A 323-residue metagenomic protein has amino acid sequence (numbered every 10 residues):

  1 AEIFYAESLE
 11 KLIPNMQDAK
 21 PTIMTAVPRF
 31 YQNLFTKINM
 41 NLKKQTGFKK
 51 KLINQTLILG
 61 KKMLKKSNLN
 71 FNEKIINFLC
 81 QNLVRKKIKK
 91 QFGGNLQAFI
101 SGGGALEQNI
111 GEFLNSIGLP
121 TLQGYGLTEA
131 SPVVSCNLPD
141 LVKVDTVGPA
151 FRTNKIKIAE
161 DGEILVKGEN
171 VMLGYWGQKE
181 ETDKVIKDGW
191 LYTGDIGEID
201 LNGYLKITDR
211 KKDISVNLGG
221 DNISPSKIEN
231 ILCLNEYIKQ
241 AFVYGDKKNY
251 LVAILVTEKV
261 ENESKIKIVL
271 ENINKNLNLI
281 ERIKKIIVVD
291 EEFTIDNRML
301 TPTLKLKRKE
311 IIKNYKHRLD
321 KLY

Functional and structural regions predicted by a protein language model:
A1-N82, N95: Conserved AMP-binding/adenylation subdomain of ANL enzymes
S8-L12, A105-L106, T128-A130, D221: Short acidic loop-to-helix transition motifs that present clustered carboxylates
E10, R29, G104-A105, N170 (+1 more regions): Alpha-helix/helix-capping structural signal
N15, K37-I38, Q178, L218 (+1 more regions): Residue-level signal for well-ordered alpha-helical positions
M24, L64, C80-L205, K211-I214 (+4 more regions): Conserved AMP-binding/adenylate-forming
I158, G168, L173-G174, I196-N297: AMP-binding/adenylate-forming catalytic core of the ANL superfamily
N297, Y315-Y323: Acidic/polar alpha-helix N-cap and adjacent early helical turns within long charge-rich amphipathic helices/linkers
